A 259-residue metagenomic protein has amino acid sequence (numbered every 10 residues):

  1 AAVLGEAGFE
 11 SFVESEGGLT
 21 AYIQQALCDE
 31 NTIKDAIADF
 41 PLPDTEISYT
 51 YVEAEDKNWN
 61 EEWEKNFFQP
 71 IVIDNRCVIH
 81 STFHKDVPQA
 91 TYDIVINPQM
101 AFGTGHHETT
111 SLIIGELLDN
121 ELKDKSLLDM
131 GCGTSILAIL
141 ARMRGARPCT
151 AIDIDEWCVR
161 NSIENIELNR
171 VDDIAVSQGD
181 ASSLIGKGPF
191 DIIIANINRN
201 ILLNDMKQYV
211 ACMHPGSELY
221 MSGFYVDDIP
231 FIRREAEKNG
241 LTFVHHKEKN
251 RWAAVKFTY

Functional and structural regions predicted by a protein language model:
A1-P88: N-terminal auxiliary segments of SAM/dcSAM-dependent transferases
F12, I47-Y51, I79, I94 (+2 more regions): Generic structural signal for residues in well-ordered beta-strands
L19, Y92, A253-V255: Short beta-strand micro-motifs in enzyme catalytic cores
Q69-E108, I114: Proteins enriched for Cys/Gly/acidic motifs involved in redox and nucleic-acid/cofactor modification
M100, T104-I185: Conserved SAM/SAH cofactor-binding pocket of Class I
I154-Y259: S-adenosylmethionine
